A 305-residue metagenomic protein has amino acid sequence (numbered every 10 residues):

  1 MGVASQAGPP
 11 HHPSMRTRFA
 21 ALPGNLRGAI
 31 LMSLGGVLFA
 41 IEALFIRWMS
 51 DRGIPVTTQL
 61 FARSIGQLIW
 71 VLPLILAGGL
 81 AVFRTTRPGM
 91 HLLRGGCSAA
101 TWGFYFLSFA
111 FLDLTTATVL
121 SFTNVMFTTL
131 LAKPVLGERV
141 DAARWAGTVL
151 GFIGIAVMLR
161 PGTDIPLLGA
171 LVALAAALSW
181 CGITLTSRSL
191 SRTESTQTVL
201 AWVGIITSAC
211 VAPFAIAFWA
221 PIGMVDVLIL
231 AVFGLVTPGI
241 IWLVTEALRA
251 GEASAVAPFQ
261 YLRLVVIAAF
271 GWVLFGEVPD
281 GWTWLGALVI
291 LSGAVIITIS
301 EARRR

Functional and structural regions predicted by a protein language model:
G2-G8, M15-R16, V265-R305: C-terminal-most transmembrane helix of multi-pass membrane proteins
G2-Q6, H12, R27, R52-A100 (+2 more regions): Transmembrane alpha-helices of multi-pass small-molecule transport proteins
G2-T58, T163-S189, R305: Glycine-/small-residue-enriched transmembrane alpha-helix faces in small-molecule transporters and effluxers
R27-G35, I75-F104, L168-A176, P221-G239: Loop-to-transmembrane-helix transition segments
M32, R47, V71, G162-I222 (+2 more regions): Transmembrane alpha-helical segments that form core, pore/gating elements of small-molecule transporters/exporters
T58-I65, L107-G137, A253-G271: Specific alpha-helical transmembrane segments that line the substrate/conduction pathway and gating interfaces
T118-S121, G137-V157, T163-A170, G223-D226 (+1 more regions): Loop-to-transmembrane alpha-helix entry segments
T118-T123, L190-I206, I241-W272: Helix-helix packing/entry segments at the starts of transmembrane helices
